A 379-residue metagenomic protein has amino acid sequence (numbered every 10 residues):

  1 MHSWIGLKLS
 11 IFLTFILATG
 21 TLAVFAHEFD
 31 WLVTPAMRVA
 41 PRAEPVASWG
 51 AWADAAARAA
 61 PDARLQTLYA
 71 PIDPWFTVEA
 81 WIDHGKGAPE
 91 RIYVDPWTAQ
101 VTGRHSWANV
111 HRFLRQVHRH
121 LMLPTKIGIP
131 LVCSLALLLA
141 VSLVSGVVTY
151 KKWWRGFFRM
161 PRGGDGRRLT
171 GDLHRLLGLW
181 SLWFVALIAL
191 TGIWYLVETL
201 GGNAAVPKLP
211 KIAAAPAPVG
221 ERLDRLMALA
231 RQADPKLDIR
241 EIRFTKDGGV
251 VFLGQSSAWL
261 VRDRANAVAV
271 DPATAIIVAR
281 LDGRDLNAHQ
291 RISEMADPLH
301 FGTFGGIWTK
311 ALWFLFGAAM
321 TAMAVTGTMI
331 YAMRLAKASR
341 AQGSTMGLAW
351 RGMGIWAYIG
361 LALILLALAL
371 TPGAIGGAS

Functional and structural regions predicted by a protein language model:
M1-S379: Conserved histidines in hydrophobic membrane contexts and catalytic metal-binding motifs
